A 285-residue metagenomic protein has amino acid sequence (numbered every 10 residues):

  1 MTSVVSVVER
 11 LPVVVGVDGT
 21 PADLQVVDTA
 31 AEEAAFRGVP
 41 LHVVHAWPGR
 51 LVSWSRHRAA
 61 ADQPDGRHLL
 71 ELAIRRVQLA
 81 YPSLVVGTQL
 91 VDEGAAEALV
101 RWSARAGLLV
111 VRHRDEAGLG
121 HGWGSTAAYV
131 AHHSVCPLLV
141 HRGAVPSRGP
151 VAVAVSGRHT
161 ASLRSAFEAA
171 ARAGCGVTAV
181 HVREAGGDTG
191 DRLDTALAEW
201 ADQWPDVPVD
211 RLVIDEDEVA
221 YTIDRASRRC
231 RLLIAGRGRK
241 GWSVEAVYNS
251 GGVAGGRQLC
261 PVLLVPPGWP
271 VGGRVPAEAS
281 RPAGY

Functional and structural regions predicted by a protein language model:
M1-V8, A22, H57, Q78-L109 (+4 more regions): Structural beta-alpha unit
T2-H57, R148-G190, L197-L212, L232 (+1 more regions): Small/aliphatic-rich secondary-structure junction motif
A35, L41-V43, Q63-L70, A106-R114 (+2 more regions): Conserved N-terminal glycine/acidic-rich loop preference
R37-V39, L84, C136, C175 (+1 more regions): Short glycine/serine/threonine/alanine-rich loop segments
A60-I74, G190-L197: Short, surface-exposed alpha-helical segments at coil->helix boundaries
V110-H113, P137-G143, V262-P266: Short beta-strand elements of ligand-binding domains
V110-Y129, R148, L232-R257, G268-G273: Glycine-rich, Arg-bearing micro-motifs that act as flexible, cationic patches
S125-A144: Short, structured interface segments
